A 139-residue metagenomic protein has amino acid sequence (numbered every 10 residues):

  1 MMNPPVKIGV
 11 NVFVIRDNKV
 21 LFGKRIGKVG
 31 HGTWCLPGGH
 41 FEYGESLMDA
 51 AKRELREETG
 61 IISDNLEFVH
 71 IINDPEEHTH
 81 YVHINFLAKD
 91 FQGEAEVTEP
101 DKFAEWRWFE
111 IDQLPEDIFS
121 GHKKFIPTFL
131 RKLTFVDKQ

Functional and structural regions predicted by a protein language model:
M1-V20, P37, I71, L87: Conserved N-terminal beta-strand and adjoining loop/helix that marks the start of the Nudix/MutT-like hydrolase domain
P4-V6, D64, H80-V82: Residue-level preference for beta-strand/loop junctions
I8-V10, V82-I84, K102: Residues that flank catalytic or metal-binding motifs in active/ligand-binding sites
I15-V20, V29, E42-Y43, A88-E94: Short, charged/polar surface micro-motifs in flexible loops or helix N-caps
F22-K24: Beta-strand scaffold of nucleotide-dependent catalytic cores
V29, T33, P100-Q139: Nudix hydrolase/Nudix homology domain
L36-F68, F86: The catalytic Nudix box helix
I72-A95, R107, H122, T128-L133: Active-site-adjacent beta-strand/loop module that shapes the phosphate/pyrophosphate-binding cleft
